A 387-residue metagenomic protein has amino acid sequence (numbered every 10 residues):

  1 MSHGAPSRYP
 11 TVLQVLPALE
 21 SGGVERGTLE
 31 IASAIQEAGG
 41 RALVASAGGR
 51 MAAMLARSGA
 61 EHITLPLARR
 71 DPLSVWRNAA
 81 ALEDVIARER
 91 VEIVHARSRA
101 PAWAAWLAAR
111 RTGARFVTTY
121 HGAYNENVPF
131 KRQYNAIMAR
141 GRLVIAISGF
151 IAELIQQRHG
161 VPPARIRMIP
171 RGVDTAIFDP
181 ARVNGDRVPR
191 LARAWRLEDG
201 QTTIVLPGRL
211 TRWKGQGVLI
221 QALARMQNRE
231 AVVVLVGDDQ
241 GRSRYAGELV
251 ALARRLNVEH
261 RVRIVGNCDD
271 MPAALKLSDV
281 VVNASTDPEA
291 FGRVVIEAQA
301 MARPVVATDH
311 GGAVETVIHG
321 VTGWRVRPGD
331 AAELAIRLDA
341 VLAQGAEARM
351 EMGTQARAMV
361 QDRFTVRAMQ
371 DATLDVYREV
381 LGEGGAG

Functional and structural regions predicted by a protein language model:
G22-E30, T202, L206-R225, G247 (+2 more regions): A conserved mid-protein helix/loop that constitutes part of the nucleotide-sugar donor-binding site
G39-R41, E198-T202, Q216-R263, Q344: A conserved nucleotide-sugar
V44, P304-A307, V317: Short hydrophobic beta-strand element within catalytic cores of glycosyltransferases and related nucleotide-activated
A96-A102, Y120: Short His-centered aromatic/hydrophobic patch
R110, F116-I147, E153: A conserved, positively charged/aromatic
G141-M168, V173-I177: A short, active-site helix/loop in glycosyltransferases that binds the activated sugar's phosphate group
H319-G320, W324-A332, A340-A346: Conserved acidic donor-binding segment of nucleotide-sugar-dependent glycosyltransferases
A340, E347-R363, A372-D375: A short, well-ordered alpha-helix in the C-terminal region of glycosyltransferases
